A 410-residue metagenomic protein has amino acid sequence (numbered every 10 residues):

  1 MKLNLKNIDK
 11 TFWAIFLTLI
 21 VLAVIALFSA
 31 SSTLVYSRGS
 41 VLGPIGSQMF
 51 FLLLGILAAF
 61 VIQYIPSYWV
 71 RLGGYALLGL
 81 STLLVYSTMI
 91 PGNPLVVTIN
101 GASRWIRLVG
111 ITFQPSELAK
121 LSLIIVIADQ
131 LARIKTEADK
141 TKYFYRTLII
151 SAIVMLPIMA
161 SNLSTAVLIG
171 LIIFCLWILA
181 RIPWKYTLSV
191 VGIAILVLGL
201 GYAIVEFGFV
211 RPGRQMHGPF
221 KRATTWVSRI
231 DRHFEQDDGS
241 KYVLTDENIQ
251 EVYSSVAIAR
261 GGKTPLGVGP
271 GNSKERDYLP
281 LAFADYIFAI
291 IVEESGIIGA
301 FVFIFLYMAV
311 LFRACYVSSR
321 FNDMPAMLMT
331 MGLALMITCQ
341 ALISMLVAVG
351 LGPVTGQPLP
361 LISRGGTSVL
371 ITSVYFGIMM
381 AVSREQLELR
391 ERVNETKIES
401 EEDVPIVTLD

Functional and structural regions predicted by a protein language model:
M1-A14, T18-L19, I25-S161, M345-P360 (+3 more regions): Membrane-helix boundary/helix-loop-helix interface segments in multi-pass membrane proteins
V24-L27, I124, A128, M308-L311 (+5 more regions): Alpha-helical transmembrane segments of polytopic integral membrane proteins, especially the permease/helical cores
F50-A58, E294-L311: Hydrophobic alpha-helical transmembrane segments
Y75-T82, K142-P157, L163-G218: Hydrophobic alpha-helical segments of polytopic membrane proteins
I99, W105, V191-I297, M324-P325: Hydrophobic, glycine- and aromatic-enriched re-entrant/interface helices and adjoining loop segments
L131, I173-Y186, N272-G299, G356-L370: Interfacial segments of multi-pass membrane proteins
I297, F301-I304, L311-R313, S318-P325 (+1 more regions): Membrane-proximal intracellular helices of multi-pass ion channels
C315-G356, I362: Loop-to-helix entry and N-terminal half of a specific, functionally important transmembrane alpha helix in multi-pass
